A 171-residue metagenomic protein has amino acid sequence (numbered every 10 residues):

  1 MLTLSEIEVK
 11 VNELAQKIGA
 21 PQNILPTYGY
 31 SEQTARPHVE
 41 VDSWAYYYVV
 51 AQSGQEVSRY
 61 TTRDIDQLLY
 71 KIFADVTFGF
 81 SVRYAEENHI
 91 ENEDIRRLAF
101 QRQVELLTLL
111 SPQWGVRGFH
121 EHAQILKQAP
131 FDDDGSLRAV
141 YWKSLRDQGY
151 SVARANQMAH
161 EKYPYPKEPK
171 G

Functional and structural regions predicted by a protein language model:
M1-S43: N-terminal "first-domain core" detector
W44-Y47, E56: Hydrophobic residues embedded in beta-strands of well-ordered beta-sheets
S53-R63: A short, exposed loop/beta-hairpin motif centered on an aromatic-Gly-Thr core
S58, D75-R83: Amphipathic alpha-helical interaction segments
R63-V76: A short, charged, amphipathic alpha-helix used as a generic interaction element across diverse proteins
R83-G171: Intrinsically disordered, low-complexity, charge-dense segments enriched in Lys/Arg and Glu/Asp interspersed
